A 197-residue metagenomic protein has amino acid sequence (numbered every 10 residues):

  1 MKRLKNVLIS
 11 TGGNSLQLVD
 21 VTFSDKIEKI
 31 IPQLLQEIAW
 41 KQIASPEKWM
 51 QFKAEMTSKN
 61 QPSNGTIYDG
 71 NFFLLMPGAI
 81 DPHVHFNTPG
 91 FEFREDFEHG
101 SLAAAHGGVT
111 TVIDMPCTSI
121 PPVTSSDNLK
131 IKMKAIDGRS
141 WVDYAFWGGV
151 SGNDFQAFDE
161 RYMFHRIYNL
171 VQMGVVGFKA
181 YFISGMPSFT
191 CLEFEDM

Functional and structural regions predicted by a protein language model:
M1-Q61: N-terminal metal-binding scaffold of metallo-dependent hydrolase/deaminase domains
T22, D81, H85, A145 (+1 more regions): Structured core elements
Q33, M115, Y181: Conserved residues at the C-terminal ends of beta-strands
M56, N71-R139: Metal-associated gating/positioning segment near the N- to mid-region
N64, V109, W141-D143: A generic structural signal for alpha->beta connector loops
G65-D69: Conserved beta-strand scaffold positions in the cores of enzyme catalytic domains, especially in NTP/NDP-utilizing
T118-K130, A135-M197: Histidine/acidic-residue-rich, glycine-tolerant segments that coordinate divalent metal ions
